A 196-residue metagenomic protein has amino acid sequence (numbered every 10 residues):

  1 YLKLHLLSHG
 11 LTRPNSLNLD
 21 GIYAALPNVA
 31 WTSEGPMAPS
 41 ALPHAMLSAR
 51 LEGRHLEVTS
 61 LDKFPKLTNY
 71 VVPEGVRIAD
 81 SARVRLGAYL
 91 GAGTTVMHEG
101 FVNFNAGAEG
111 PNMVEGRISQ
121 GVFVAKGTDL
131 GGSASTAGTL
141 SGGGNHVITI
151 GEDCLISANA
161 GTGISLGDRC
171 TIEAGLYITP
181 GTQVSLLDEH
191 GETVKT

Functional and structural regions predicted by a protein language model:
Y1-N69, T196: Terminal amphipathic alpha-helical/low-complexity segments used for targeting or macromolecular assembly
L56-L67, G75, S81-R83, E99: Membrane-embedded hairpin module used as a gating/binding unit in multi-pass transport and secretion proteins
T68, R77, T171, Q183-L186: N-terminal targeting/docking segments
V76, A82-V84, A88-L90, T94-V96 (+8 more regions): A structural motif detector for beta-strand N-caps
S165, P180-G181: Short acidic/glycine-rich loop or secondary-structure boundary segments that cap or lie
G181-K195: A conserved acidic, glycine/proline-rich C-terminal tail/linker
